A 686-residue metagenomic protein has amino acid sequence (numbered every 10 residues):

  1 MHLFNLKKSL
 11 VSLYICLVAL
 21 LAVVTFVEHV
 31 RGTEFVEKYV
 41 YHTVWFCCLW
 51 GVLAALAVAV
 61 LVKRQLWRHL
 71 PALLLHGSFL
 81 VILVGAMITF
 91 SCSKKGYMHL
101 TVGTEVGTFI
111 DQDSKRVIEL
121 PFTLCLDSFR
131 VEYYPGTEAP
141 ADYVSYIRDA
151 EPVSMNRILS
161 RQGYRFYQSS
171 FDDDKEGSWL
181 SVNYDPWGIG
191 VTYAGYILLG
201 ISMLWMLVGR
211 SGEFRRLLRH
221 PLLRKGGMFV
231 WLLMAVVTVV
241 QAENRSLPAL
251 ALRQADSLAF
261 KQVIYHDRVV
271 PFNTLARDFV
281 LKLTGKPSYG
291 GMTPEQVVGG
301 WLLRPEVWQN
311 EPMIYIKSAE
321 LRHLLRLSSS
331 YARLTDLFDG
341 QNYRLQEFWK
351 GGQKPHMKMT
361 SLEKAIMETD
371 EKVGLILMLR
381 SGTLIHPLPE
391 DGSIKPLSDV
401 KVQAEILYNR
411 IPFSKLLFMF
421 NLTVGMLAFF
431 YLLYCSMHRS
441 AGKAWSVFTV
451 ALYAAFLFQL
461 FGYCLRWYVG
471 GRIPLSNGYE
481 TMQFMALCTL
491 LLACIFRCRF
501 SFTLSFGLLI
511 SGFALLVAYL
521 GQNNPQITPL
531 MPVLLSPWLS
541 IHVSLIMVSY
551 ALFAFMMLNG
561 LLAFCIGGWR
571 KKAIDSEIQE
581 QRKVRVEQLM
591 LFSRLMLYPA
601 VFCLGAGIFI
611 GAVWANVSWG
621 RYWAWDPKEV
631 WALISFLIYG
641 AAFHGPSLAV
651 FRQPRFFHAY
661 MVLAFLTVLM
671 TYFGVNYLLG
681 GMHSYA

Functional and structural regions predicted by a protein language model:
M1-A686: Solvent-exposed, non-transmembrane regions of integral membrane proteins
